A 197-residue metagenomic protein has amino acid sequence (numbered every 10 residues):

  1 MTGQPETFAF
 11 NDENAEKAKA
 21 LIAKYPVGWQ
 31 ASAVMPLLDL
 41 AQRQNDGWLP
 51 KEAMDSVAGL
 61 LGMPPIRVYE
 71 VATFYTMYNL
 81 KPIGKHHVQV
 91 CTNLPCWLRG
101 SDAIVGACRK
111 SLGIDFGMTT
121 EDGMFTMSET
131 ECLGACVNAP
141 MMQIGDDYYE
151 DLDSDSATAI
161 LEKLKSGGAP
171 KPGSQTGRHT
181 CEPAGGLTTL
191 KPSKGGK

Functional and structural regions predicted by a protein language model:
M1-K197: Signature of N-terminal electron-transfer/Fe-S-associated modules in redox systems
